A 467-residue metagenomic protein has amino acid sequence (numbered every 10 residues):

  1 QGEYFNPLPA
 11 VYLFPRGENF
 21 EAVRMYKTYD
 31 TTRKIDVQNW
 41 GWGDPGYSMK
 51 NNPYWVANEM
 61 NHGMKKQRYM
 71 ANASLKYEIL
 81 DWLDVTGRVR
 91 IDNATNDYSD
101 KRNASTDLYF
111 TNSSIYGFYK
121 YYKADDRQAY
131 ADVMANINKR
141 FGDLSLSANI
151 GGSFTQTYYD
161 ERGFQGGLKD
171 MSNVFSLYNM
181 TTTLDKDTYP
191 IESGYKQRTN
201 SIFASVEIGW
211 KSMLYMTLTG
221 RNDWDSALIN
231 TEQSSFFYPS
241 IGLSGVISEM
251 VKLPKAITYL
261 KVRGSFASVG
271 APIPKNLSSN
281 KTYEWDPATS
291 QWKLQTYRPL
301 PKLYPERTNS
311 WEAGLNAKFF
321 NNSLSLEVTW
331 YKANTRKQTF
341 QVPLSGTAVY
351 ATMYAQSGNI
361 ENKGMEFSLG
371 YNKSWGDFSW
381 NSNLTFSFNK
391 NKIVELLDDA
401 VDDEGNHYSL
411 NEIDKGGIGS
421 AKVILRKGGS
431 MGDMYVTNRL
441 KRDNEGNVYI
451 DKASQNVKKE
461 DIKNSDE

Functional and structural regions predicted by a protein language model:
Q1-R68, T86-N200, A227-I229, E249-S310 (+4 more regions): Surface-exposed loop/interface segments of Gram-negative outer-membrane beta-barrel transport/assembly proteins
A71-Y77, V133-I137, I150, A204-W210 (+4 more regions): Residues on the lipid-exposed face of transmembrane beta-strands in outer-membrane beta-barrel proteins
S201, F236-S240: Transmembrane beta-barrel architecture of outer membranes
M213: Membrane-interface transmembrane helices that cradle and orient dolichyl/undecaprenyl
R221, S240, K261-R263: Short, cationic motifs built from Arg/Lys/His that form the positively charged side of catalytic pockets
N222-S226: A short, flexible beta-alpha/helix-coil linker loop
N230-S235: Short glycine/threonine-rich loop-to-helix capping motif typified by GTGT followed within a few residues by an Asp-Pro
